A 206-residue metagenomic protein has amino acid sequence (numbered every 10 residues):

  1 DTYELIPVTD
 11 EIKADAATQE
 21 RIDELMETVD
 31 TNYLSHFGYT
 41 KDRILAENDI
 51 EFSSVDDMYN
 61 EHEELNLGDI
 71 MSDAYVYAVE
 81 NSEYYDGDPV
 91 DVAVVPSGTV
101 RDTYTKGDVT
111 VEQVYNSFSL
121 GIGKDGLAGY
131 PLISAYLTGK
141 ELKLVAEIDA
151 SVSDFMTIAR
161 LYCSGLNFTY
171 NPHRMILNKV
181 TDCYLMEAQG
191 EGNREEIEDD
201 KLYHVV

Functional and structural regions predicted by a protein language model:
D1-V206: Solvent-exposed loop/linker segments at secondary-structure transitions that flank or connect catalytic domains
